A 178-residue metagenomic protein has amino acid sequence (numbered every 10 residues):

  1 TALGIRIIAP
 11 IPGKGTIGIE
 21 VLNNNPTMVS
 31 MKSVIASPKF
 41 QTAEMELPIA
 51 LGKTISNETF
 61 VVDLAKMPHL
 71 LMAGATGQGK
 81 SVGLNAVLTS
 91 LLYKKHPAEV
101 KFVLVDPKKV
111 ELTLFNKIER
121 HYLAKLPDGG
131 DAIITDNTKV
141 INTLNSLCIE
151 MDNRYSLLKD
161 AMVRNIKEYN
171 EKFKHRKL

Functional and structural regions predicted by a protein language model:
A2-T27: Conserved glycine-bearing catalytic or ligand-binding loops at nucleotide- and phosphate-handling centers of large
I11-E20, S33-V163, L178: P-loop NTPase catalytic phosphate-binding loop
N23-N24, N85, N170: Asparagine-centered polar/low-complexity signal
N165-Y169: Cytosolic-facing regulatory segments adjacent to core modules
K172-K177: Short, intrinsically disordered, charge-balanced linker/junction segments flanking boundaries in proteins
